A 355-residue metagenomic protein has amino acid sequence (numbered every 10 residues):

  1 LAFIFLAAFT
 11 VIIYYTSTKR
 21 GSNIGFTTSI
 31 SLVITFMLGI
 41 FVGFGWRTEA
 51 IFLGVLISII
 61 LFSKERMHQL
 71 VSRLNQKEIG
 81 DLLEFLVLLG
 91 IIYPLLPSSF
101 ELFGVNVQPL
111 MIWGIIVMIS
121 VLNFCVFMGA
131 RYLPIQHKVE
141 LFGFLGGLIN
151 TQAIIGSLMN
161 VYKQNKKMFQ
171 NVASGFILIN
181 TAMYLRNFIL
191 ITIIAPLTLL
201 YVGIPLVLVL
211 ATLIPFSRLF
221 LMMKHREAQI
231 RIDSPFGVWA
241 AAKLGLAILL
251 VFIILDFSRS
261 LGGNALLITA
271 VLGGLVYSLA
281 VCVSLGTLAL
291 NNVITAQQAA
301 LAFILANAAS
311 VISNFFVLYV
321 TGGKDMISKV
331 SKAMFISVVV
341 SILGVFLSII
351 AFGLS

Functional and structural regions predicted by a protein language model:
L1-A7, G45-S58, V107-M118, G143-L148 (+4 more regions): Structural signature of hydrophobic alpha-helical transmembrane segments
A2-F5, R20-V33, I51-V55, L74-E84 (+6 more regions): Cytoplasmic-side transmembrane-helix entry/capping segments in multi-pass membrane proteins
F5-Y14, V55-R66, M118-L122, L208-F216 (+1 more regions): Alpha-helical transmembrane segments and their membrane-interface exit regions
A7-I24, L61-L74, C125-P134, I155-N165 (+2 more regions): C-terminal ends of transmembrane helices
L38-G45, L95-N106, I177-L200, V317-G323: Transmembrane helix-loop junctions at the membrane interface of multipass transporters and ion channels
K77, L82-V139, M222-G274, L343 (+1 more regions): Selected transmembrane alpha-helices and immediately adjacent juxtamembrane segments of polytopic inner-membrane
L145-N150, G156-N165, F169, G175-A182 (+3 more regions): Membrane-interfacial helix-loop connectors
L185-I189, L200, I294-S355: C-terminal transmembrane helix pair
